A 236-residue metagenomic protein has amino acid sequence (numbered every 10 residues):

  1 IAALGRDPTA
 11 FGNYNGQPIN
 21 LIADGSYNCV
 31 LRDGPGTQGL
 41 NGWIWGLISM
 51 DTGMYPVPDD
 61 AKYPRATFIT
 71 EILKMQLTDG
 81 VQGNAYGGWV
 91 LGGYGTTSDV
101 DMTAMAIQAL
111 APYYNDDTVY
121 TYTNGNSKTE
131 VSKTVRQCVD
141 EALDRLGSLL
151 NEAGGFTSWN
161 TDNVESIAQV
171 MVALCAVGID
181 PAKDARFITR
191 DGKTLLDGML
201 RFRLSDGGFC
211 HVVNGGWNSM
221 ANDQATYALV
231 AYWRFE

Functional and structural regions predicted by a protein language model:
I1-G12, L31-R65, L77-D140, N151-I188 (+1 more regions): An alpha-helical repeat/solenoid feature that recognizes helix-turn-helix modules
G12-I22, A185-M199, R203, A221 (+1 more regions): ...the same signal can extend to comparable exposed beta-sheet modules with similar sequence chemistry even outside
P18, S26, I72-Q76, A142 (+2 more regions): Buried hydrophobic core positions in alpha-solenoid tandem helical repeats
D24-L31, D206: Short amphipathic alpha-helical segments and their helix-coil junctions
M199-G215: Conserved blade-ending motifs and adjacent loop-strand segments that build the rim/top face of beta-propeller domains
